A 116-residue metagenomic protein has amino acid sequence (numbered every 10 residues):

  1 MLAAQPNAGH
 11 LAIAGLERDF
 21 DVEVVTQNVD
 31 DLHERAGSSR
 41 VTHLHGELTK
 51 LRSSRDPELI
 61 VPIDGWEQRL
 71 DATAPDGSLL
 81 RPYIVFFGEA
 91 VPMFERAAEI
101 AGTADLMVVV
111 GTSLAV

Functional and structural regions predicted by a protein language model:
M1-V116: Conserved catalytic alpha/beta core of Sir2/sirtuin-type deacylases, generalized to analogous enzyme cores that bind
